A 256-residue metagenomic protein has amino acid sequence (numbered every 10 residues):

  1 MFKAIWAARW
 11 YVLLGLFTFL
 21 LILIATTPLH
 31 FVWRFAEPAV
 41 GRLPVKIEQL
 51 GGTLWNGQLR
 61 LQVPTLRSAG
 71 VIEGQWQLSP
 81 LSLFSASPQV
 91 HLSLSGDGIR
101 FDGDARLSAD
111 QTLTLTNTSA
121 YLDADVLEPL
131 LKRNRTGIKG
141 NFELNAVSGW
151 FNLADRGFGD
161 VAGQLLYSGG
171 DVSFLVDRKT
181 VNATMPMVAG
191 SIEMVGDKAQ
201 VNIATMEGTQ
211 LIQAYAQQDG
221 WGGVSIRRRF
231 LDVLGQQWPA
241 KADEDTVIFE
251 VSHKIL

Functional and structural regions predicted by a protein language model:
K3-T27: Hydrophobic membrane-insertion alpha-helices, especially the h-region of bacterial N-terminal signal peptides
L29-L50: Alpha-helical transmembrane signal-anchor/signal-peptide segments
V45-T136, V147-G149: N-terminal beta-strand/beta-hairpin edge segment
T53, S68, I138, T184-V188 (+2 more regions): Residues that define the transmembrane beta-barrel architecture of outer-membrane proteins
L66-V71, L94-G103, Y121-P129, D171-D177 (+2 more regions): Short, surface-exposed beta-strand/loop "edge" segments at domain boundaries and coil↔beta transitions
P88-L92, T112-A120, G163-L165, V201-T205 (+1 more regions): Short, hydrophobic/proline-enriched secondary-structure or compact coil segments at domain edges
L153-E193: Short helix-loop boundary/capping segments
M194-L256: Extracytoplasmic/luminal low-complexity segments enriched in Pro/Gly and acidic/polar residues that act as flexible
